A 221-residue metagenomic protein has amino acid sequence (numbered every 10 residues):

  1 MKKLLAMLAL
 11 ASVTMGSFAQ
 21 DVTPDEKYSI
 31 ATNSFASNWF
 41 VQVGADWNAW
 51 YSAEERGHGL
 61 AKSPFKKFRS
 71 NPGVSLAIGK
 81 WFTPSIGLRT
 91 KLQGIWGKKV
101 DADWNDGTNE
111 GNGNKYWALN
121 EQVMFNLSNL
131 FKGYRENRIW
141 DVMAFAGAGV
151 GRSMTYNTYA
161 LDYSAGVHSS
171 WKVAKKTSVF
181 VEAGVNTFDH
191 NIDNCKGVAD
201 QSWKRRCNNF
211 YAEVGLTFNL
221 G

Functional and structural regions predicted by a protein language model:
M1-T23: Bacterial Sec-dependent N-terminal signal peptides
F18-Q42, L127-V142, L220-G221: Outer-membrane beta-barrel biogenesis signature
Q20-A77: Short glycine/proline- and aromatic-enriched beta-strand/turn motifs that initiate or cap beta-hairpins
S37, F68-V74, G113-L119, W140 (+2 more regions): Residues that define the transmembrane beta-barrel architecture of outer-membrane proteins
F40-Q42, G87-R89, M143-F145, S178-F180 (+1 more regions): Residue-level detector of the transmembrane beta-barrel scaffold of outer-membrane proteins
V43-A45, L76-K80, E121-L127, A146-V150 (+3 more regions): Residues on the lipid-exposed face of transmembrane beta-strands in outer-membrane beta-barrel proteins
P84-D162, V173: Gram-negative (and chloroplast) outer-membrane scaffold detector with strong preference for beta-barrel transmembrane
G97-D103, A174-G221: Predominantly the C-terminal beta-signal and adjacent terminal strand-loop region of outer-membrane beta-barrel
